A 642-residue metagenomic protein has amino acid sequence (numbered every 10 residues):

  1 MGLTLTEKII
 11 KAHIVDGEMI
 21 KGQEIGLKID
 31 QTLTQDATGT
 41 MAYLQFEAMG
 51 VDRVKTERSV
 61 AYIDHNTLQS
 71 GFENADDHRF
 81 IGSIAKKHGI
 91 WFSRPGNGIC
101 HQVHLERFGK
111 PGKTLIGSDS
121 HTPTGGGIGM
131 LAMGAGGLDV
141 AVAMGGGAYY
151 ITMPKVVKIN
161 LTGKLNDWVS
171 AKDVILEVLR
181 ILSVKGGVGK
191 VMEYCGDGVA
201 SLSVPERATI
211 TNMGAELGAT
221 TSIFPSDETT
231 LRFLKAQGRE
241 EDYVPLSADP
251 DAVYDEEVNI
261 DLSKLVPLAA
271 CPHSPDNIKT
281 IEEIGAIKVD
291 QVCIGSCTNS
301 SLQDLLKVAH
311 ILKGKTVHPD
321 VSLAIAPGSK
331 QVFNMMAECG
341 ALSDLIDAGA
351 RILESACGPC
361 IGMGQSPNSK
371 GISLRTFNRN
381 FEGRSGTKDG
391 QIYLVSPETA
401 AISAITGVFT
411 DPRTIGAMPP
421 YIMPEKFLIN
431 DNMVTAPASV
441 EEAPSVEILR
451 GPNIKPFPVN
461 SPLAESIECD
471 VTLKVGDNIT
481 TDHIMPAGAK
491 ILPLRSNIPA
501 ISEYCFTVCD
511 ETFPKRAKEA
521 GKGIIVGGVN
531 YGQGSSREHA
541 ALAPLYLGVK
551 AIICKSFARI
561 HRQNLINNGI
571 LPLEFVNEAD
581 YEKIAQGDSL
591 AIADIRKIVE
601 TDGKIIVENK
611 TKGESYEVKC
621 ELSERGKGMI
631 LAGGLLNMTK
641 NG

Functional and structural regions predicted by a protein language model:
M1-G642: Fe-S-dependent hydro-lyases/dehydratases of central metabolism
